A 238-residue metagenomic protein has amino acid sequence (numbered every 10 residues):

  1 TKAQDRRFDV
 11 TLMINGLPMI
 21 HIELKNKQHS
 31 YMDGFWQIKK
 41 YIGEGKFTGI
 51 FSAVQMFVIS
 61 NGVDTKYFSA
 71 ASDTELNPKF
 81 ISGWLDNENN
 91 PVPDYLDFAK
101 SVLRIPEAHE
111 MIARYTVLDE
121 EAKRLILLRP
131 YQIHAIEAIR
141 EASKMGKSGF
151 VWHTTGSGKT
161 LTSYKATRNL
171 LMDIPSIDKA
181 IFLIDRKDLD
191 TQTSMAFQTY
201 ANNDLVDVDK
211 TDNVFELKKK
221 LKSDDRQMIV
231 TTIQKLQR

Functional and structural regions predicted by a protein language model:
T1-K179, D188, Q192-N203, D224-M228 (+1 more regions): ATP-dependent helicase/translocase motor core
D185: Conserved H-loop
L189, K210-L217, L236-Q237: Short acidic loop-to-helix transition motifs that present clustered carboxylates
N203-K210: Acidic/polar loop patches that form or flank catalytic/metal-binding clefts of enzymes that bind anionic ligands
N213-I229: Conserved motor-coupling elements within RecA-like helicase/translocase cores
